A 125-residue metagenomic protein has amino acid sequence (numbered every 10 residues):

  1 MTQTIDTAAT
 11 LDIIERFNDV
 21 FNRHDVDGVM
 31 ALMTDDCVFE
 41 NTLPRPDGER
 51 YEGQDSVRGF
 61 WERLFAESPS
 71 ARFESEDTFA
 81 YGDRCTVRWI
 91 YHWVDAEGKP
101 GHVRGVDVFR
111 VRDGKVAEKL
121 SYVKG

Functional and structural regions predicted by a protein language model:
M1-D35: Short, low-complexity N-terminal intrinsically disordered segments enriched in polar/charged residues
T2-A9, D25, D55-G125: A beta-strand edge to alpha-helix "cap/lid" segment located at domain peripheries
F17-V20, E40, W93: Alpha-helix C-capping/helix-to-loop hinge sites
M30, F39-N41, E118: Hydrophobic residues in well-ordered beta-strands that form the structural core
T34, R45, D95: Acidic surface patches and DE-rich sequence motifs
D35-D36, E67: Generic structural signal for alpha-helix termini and adjacent loop/cap motifs
V38-R50, R63: A short gly/proline-enriched turn/hairpin at secondary-structure junctions
